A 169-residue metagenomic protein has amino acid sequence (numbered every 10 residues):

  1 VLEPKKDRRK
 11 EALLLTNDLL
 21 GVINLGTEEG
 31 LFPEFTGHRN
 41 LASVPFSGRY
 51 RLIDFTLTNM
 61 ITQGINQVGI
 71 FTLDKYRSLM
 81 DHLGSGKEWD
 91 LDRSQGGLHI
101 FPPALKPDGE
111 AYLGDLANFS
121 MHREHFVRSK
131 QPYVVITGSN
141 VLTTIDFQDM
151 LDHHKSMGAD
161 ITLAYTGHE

Functional and structural regions predicted by a protein language model:
L2-E169: Unchanged
